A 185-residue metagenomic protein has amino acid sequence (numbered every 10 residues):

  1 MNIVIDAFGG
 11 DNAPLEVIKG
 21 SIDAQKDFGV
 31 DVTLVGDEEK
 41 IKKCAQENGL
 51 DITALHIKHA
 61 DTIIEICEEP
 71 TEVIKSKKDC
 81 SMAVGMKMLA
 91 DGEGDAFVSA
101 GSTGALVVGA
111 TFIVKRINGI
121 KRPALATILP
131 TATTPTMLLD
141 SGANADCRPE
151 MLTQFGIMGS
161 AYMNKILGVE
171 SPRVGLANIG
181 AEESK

Functional and structural regions predicted by a protein language model:
M1-V4: Extreme N-terminal starter segment of soluble prokaryotic enzymes
D6, V35-G36, K58, S99-G101 (+3 more regions): Short beta-strand segments
F8-G9, T62-I63, S102-G104, I179-E182: Short glycine-rich anion-binding loops that position phosphate/pyrophosphate groups of nucleotides and phosphorylated
N12-V17, D79-G92, A96-A110, K121-A126 (+3 more regions): Short glycine/serine/threonine-rich phosphate/pyrophosphate-binding segments that cradle anionic phosphate groups
L15-E16, F28-T33, E39-K42, A145-K185: Glycine-rich phosphate/diphosphate-binding loop of Rossmann-like nucleotide-binding domains
E16-I66: N-terminal glycine-rich anion-binding loop in soluble enzyme alpha/beta folds
G49-G94: Phosphate/nucleotide-donor binding subsite
V108-G142: Short, acidic/small-residue loops that bind anionic groups at enzyme active sites
